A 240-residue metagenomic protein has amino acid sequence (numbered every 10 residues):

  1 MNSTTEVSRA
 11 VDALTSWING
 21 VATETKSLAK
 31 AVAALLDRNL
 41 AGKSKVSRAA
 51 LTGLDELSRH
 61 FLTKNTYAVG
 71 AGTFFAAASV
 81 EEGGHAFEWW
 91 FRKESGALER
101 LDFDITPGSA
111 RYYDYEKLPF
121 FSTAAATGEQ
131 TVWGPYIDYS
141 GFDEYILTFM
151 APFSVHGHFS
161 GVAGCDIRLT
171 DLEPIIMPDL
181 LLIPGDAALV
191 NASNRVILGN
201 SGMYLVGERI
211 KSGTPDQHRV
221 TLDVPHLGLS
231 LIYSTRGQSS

Functional and structural regions predicted by a protein language model:
M1-A49, E129, Y145-I146: Juxtamembrane extracytoplasmic/periplasmic/luminal helical "stalk" adjacent to the first N-terminal
K26, S47-L62, E173-M177: Short amphipathic alpha-helical segments
T66-T127, L198-N200: Extracellular/periplasmic ligand-sensing ectodomains of membrane signal-transduction proteins
A78, H156, A187-I197, G202: Short, glycine-anchored, charge-dense loop/turn motifs used at functional sites
E116-G141, L169-L180: Short, basic/aromatic recognition patches
F142-I176, I232-T235: Conserved beta-strands of PAS-like sensory domains
I167-R195: Solvent-exposed, extracytoplasmic
M203-S240: Extracellular/periplasmic juxtamembrane segments that couple receptor/chemosensory ectodomains to their
